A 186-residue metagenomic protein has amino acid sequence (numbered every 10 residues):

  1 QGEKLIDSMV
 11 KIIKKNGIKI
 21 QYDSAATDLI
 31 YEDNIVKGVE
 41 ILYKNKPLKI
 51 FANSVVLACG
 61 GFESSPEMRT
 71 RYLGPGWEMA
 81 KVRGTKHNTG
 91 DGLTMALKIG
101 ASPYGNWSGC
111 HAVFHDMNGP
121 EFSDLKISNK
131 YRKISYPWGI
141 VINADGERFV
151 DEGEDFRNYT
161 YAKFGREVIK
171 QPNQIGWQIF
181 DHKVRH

Functional and structural regions predicted by a protein language model:
Q1-P47, S65-M68, F114-N118: Conserved redox-cofactor binding core of oxidoreductases
K4, Q21, N34, I50 (+3 more regions): Conserved active-site and cofactor/substrate-binding residues in soluble primary-metabolism enzymes
I13, K19, Y31-D33, P47-I50 (+3 more regions): Solvent-exposed alpha-helices and their adjacent loops that cap or buttress functional pockets in soluble metabolic
T27, K44-K46, V55-L57, G61-E63 (+3 more regions): Short, glycine-/Ser/Thr-/acidic-enriched flexible segments
G38, K49-F51, V150: A sequence-level detector of short linear motifs
K49-P120: Glycine-rich loop(s) and the adjacent beta-strand/alpha-helix scaffold that form part
L93-M95, I99-H186: An anion/pyrophosphate-binding glycine-rich loop and adjacent beta-alpha core in soluble alpha-beta enzymes
